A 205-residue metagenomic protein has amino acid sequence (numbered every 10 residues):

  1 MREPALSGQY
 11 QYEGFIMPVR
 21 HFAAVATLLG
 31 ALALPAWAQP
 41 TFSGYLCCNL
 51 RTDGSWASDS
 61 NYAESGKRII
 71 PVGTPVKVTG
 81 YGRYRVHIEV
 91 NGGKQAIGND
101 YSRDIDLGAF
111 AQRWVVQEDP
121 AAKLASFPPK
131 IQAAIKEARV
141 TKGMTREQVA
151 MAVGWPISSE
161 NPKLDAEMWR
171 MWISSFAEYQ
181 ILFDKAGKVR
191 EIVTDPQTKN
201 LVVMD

Functional and structural regions predicted by a protein language model:
E3-I16: Short, Lys/Arg-enriched N-terminal segments with co-localized hydrophobic residues within the first ~10-30 amino acids
I16-V25: Bacterial N-terminal signal peptides that target proteins for export
V25-A33: Bacterial N-terminal signal peptides
L34-A38: Sec/Tat signal peptide C-region and signal peptidase I cleavage site
Q39-D205: Residues within mature, well-folded domains
